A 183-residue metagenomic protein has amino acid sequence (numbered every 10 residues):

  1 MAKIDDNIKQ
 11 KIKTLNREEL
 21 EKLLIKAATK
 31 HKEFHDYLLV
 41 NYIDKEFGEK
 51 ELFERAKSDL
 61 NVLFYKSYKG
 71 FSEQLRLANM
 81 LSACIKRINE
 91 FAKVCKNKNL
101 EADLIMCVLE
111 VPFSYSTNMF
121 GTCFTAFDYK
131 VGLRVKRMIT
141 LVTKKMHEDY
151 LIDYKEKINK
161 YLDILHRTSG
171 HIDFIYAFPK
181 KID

Functional and structural regions predicted by a protein language model:
A2-K69: N-terminal interaction modules that seed assembly of large macromolecular complexes
L15, K30, K66, F91-V94 (+3 more regions): Surface-exposed polar/charged interaction patches
N16-E19, F120, M146, Y150: Short coil/turn residues that cap or connect secondary-structure elements
F34-Y37, Y42, Y65-Y68, Y115 (+5 more regions): Sequence-level detector for tyrosine residue identity
L60-K144: Charged linear interaction tracts used for macromolecular binding and regulation
F127-D183: Eukaryote-biased recognition of C-terminal alpha-helical segments
